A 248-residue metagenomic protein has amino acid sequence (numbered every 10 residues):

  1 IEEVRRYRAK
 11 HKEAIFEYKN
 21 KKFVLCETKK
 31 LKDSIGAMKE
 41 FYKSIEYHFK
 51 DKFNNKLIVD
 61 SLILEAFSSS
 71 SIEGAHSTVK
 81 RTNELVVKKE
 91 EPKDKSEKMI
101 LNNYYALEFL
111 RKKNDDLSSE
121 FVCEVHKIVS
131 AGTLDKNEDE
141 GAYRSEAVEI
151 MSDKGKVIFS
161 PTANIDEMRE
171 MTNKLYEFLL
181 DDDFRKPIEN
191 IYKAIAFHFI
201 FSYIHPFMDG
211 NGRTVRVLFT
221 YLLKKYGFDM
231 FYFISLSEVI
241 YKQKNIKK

Functional and structural regions predicted by a protein language model:
I1-K248: FIC/Doc superfamily catalytic core
